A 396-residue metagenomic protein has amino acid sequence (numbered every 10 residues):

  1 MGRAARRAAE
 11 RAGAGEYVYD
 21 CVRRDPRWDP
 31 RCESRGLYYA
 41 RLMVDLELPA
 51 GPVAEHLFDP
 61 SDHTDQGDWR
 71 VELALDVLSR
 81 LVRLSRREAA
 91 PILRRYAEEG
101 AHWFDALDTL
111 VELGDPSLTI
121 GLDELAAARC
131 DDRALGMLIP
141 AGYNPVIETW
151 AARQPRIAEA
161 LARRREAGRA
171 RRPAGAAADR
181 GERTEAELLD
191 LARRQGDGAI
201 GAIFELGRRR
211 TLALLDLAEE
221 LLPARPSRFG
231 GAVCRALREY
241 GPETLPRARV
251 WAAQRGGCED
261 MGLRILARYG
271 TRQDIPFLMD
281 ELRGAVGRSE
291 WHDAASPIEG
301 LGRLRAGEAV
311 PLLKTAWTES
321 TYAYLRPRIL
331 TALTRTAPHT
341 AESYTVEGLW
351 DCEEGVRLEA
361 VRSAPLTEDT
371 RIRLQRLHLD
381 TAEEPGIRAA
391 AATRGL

Functional and structural regions predicted by a protein language model:
M1-A199, T211, E383-I387, A392-L396: Extended amphipathic alpha-helical repeat scaffolds
R7-A8, L42, V77-R80, T109-E112 (+11 more regions): Core register positions within helices of long alpha-helical scaffolds
G13-D25, L48-H63, R83-Y96, P116-A127 (+10 more regions): Amphipathic alpha-helical scaffolding segments comprising HEAT/armadillo-like alpha-solenoid repeats
G36, V71-A74, W103, G196-I200 (+6 more regions): Residue-level detector of extended alpha-helical repeat arrays and alpha-solenoid scaffolds
G67, E99, C130, R194-G196 (+7 more regions): Short inter-helical turns and helix N-cap capping residues of alpha-solenoid HEAT/ARM repeat scaffolds
H292, S296, T315, Y322-R335 (+1 more regions): C-terminal structured domains
